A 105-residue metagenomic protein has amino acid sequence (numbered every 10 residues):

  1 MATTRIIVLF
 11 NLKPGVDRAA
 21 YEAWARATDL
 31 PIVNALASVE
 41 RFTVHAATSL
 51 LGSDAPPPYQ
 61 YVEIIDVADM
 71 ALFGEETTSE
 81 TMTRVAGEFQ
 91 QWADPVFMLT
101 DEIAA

Functional and structural regions predicted by a protein language model:
M1-A105: Macromolecular interaction modules
